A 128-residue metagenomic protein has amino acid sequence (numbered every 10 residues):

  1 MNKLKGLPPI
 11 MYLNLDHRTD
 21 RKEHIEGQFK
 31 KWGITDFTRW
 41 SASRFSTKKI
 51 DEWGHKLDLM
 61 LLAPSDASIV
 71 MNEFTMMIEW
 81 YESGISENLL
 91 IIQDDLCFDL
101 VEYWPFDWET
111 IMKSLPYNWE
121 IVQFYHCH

Functional and structural regions predicted by a protein language model:
M1-I92, L96-H128: An acidic/histidine-cluster motif and surrounding catalytic segment that typifies divalent-metal-assisted enzyme active
